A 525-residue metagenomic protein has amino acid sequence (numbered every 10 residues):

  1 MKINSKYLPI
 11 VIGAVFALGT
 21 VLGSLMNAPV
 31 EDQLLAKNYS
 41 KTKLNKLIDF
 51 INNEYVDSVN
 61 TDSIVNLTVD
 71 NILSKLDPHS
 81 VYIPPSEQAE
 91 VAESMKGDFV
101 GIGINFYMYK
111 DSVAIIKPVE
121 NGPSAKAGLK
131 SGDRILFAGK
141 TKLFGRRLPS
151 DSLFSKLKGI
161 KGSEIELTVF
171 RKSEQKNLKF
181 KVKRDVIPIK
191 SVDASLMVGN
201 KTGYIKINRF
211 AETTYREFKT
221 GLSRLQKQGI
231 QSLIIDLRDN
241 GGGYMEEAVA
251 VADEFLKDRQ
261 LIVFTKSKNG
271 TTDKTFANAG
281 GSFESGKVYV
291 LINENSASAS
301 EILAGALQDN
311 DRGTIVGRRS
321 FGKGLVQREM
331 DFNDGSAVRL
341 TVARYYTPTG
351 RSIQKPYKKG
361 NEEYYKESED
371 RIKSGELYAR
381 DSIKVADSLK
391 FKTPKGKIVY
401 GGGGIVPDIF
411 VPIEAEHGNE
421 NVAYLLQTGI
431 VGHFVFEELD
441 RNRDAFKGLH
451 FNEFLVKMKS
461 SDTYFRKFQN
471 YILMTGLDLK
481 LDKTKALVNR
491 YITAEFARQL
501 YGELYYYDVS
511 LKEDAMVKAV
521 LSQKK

Functional and structural regions predicted by a protein language model:
P9-L25: Hydrophobic membrane-insertion alpha-helices, especially the h-region of bacterial N-terminal signal peptides
A28-S40, L44, I48, N52 (+7 more regions): Cleft-lining beta-strand/loop regions that shape enzyme active-site pockets
V59-Q88: N-terminal, post-signal-peptide region of Sec/Tat-exported proteins
P78-A114: PDZ/PDZ-like peptide-tail recognition elements
G132-R134: Structural motif
A138-G139, F170, T341, P356 (+1 more regions): Residue-level recognition of conserved beta-strand edge/terminus positions
A299, D311, R318, G322-L389: Polar, glycine-rich mid-to-C-terminal structural blocks that act as macromolecule-binding/assembly scaffolds
S352-I353, Y357-K525: Conserved functional hotspot residues or short segments at active or partner-binding sites across diverse domains
